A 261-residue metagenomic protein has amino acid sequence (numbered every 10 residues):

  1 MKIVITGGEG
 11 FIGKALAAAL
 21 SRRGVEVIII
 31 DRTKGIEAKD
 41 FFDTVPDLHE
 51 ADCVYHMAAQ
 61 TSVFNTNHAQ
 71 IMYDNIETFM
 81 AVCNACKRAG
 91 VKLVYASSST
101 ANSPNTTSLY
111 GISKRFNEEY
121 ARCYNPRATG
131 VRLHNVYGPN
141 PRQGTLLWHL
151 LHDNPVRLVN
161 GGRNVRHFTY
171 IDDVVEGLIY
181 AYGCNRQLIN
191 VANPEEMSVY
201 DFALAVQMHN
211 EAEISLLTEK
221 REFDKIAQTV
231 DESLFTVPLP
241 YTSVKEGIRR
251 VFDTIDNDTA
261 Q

Functional and structural regions predicted by a protein language model:
I3-R23: N-terminal Rossmann NAD(P)H-binding glycine-rich loop of SDR-like oxidoreductase domains
T6, I30, V54-A58, L93-S99 (+1 more regions): SDR active-site strand-loop-helix element
A38-D74, T100-A101: NAD(P)H-binding glycine-rich loop region in Rossmannoid oxidoreductase-like domains and their noncatalytic homologs
C53, T78-A81, K92, F116-N117 (+1 more regions): Conserved cofactor-binding/catalytic machinery of classical short-chain dehydrogenase/reductase
Q60-S62, S98-S103, T107, H134-Y137: Active-site segment of SDR-like NAD(P)-dependent oxidoreductases
E77-G111, T129: Conserved Rossmann-fold NAD(P)-dependent oxidoreductase catalytic core, especially the SDR/UDP-sugar
T107-G111, R115, E119-R166, I171-D173 (+1 more regions): NAD(P)-dependent short-chain dehydrogenase/reductase
L158-Q261: C-terminal substrate-binding subdomain of Rossmann-fold SDR/epimerase-dehydratase oxidoreductases
